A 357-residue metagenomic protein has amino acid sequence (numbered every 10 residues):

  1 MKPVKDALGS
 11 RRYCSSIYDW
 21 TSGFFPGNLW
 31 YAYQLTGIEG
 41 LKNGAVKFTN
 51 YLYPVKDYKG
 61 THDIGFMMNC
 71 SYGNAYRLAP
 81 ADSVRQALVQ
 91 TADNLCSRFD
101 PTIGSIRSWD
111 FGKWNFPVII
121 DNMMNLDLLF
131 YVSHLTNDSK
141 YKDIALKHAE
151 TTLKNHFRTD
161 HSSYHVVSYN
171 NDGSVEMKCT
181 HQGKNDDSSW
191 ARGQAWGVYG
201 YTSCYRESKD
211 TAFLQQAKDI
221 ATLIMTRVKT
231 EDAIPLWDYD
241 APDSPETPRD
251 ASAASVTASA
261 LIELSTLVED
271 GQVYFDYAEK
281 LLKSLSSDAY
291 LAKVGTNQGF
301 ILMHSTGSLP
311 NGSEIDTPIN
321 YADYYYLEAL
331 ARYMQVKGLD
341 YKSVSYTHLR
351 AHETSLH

Functional and structural regions predicted by a protein language model:
M1-Y346: Glycan-recognition and catalytic cores of secretory/periplasmic carbohydrate-active enzymes
T347-T354: Conserved small/polar residues in nucleotide/adenosyl-binding loops
